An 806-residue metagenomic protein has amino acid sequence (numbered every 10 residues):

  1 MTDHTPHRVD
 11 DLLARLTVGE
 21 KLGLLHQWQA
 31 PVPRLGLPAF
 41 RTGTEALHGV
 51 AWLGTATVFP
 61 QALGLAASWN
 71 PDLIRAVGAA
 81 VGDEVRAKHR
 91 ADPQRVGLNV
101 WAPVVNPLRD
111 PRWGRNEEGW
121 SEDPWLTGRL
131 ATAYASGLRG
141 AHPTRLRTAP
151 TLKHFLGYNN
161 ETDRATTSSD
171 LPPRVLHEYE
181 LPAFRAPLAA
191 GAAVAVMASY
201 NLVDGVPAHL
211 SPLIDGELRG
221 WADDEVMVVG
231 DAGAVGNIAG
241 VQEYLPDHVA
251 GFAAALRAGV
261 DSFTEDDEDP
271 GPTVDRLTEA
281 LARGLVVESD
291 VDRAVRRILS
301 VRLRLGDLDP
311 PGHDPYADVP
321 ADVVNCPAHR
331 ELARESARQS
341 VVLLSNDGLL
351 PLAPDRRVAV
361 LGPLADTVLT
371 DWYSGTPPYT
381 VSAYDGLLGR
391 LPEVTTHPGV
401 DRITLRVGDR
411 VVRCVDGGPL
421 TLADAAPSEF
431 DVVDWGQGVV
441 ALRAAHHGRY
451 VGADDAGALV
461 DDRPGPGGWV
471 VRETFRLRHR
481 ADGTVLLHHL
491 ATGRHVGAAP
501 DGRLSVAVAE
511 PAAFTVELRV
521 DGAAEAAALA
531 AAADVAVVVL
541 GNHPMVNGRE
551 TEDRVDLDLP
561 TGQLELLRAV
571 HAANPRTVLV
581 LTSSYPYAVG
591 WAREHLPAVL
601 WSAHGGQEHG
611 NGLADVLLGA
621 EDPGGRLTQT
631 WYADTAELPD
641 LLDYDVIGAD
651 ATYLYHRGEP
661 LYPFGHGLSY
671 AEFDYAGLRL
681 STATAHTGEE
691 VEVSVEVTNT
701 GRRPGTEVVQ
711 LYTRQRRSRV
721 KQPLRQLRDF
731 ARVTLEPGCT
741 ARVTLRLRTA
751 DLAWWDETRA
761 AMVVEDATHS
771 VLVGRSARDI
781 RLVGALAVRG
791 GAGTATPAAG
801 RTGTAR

Functional and structural regions predicted by a protein language model:
M1-W755, A761-A777, G803-R806: Glycoside hydrolase catalytic-domain context in secreted enzymes
D779-A795: Short beta-strand elements
G790-R806: A short, highly charged, low-complexity intrinsically disordered segment
